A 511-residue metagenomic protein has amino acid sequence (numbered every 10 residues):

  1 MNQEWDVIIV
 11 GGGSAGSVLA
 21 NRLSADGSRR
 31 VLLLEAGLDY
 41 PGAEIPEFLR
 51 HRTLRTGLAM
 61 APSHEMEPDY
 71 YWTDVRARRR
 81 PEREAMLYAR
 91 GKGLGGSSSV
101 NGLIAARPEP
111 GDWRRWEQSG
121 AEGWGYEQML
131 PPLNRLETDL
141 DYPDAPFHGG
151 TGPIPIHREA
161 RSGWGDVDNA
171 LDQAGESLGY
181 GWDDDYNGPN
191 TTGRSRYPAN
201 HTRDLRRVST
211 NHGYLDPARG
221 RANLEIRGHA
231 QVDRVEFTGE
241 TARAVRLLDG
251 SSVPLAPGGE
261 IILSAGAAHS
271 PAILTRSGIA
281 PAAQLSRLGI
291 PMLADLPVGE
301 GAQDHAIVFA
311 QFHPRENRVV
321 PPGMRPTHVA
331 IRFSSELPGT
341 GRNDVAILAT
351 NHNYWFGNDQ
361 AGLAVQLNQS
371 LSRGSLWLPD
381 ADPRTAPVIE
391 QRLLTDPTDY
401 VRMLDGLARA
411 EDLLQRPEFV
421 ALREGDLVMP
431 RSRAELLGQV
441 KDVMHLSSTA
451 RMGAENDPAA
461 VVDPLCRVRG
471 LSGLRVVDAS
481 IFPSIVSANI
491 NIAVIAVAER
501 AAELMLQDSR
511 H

Functional and structural regions predicted by a protein language model:
M1-H511: N-terminal redox-cofactor-binding region of secreted/periplasmic oxidoreductases
